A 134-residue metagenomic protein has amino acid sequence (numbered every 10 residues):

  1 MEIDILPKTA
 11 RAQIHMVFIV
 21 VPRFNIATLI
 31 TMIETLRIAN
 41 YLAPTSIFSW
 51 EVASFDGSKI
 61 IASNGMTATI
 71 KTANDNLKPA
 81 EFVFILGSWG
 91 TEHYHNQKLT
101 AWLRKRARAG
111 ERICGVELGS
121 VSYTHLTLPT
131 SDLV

Functional and structural regions predicted by a protein language model:
M1-I113, S122: Extended, subdomain-level signal for the structured scaffold at the beginning of enzyme domains
E117: Aromatic-residue-lined binding/catalytic grooves and analogous aromatic/hydrophobic interfacial grooves in multimeric
H125, T130-V134: Single conserved hydrophobic/aromatic residue that forms the stacking wall/gate of nucleotide- or nucleobase-binding
